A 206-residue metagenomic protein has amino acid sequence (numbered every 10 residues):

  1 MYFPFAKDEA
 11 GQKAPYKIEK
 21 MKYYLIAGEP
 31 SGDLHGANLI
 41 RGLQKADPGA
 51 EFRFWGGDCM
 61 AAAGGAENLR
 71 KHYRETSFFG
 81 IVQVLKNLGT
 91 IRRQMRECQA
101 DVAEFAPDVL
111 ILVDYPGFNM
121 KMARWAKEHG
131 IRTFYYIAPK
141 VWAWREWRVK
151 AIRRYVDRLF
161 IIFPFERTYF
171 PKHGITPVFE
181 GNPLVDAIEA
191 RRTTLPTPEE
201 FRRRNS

Functional and structural regions predicted by a protein language model:
M1-K20: Intrinsic disorder/low-complexity segments
K7-A10, M120, S206: Short linear sequence elements within intrinsically disordered, low-complexity coil regions
A14, R202-S206: Short, intrinsically disordered, charge-balanced linker/junction segments flanking boundaries in proteins
K22-R202: Active-site and donor-binding regions of nucleotide-sugar-utilizing enzymes
